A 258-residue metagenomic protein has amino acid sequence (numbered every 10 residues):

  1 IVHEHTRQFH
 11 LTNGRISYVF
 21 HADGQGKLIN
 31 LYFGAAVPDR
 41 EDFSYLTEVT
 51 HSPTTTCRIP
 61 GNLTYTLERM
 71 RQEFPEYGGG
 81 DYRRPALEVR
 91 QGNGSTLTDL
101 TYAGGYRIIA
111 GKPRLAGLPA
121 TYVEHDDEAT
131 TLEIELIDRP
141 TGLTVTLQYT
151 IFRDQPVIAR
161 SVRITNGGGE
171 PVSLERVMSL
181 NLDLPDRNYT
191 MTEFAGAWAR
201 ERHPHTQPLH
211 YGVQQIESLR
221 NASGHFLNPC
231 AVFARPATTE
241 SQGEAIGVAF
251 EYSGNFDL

Functional and structural regions predicted by a protein language model:
V2, R7-H10, G14, Y18 (+1 more regions): Polysaccharide-binding surfaces and accessory modules of carbohydrate-active proteins
H21-D23: Contiguous, structured surface segment used for ligand recognition
